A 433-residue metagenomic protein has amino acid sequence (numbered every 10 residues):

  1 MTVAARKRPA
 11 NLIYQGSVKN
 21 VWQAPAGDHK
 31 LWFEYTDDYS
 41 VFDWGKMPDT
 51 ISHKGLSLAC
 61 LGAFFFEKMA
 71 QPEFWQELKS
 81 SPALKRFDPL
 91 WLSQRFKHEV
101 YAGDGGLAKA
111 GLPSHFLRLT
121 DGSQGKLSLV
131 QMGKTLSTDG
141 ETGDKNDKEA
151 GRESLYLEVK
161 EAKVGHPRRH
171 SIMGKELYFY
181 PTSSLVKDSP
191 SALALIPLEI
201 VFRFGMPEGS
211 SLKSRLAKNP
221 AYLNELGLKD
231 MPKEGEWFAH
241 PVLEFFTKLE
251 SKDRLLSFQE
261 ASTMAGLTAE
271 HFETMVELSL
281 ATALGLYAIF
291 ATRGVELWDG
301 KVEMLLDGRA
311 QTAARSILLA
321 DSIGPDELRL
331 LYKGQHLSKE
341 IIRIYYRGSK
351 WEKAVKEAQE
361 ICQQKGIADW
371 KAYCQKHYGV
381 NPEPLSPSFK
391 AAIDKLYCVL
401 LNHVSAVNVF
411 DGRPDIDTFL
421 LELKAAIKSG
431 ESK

Functional and structural regions predicted by a protein language model:
T2-N11, D188-P190, L286-R293: Short aromatic-glycine motifs in intrinsically disordered, low-complexity regions
L12-F246, K376-K433: Active-site loop/lid in soluble adenylation, ligation, and acyl-transfer enzymes
D28-K30, L195, G294-L297, T312-I317: Coil-to-beta-strand transition motifs
S114-L119, F290-D307: A short glycine-rich, hydrophobically flanked beta-strand micro-motif that places a catalytic Asp/Glu for divalent metal
E234-A269: A short mid-domain helix/strand-loop element embedded in enzyme catalytic domains that forms or borders the active-site
L267-W298: A long amphipathic alpha-helix within ATP-dependent nucleotide-binding catalytic cores
W298, V302-I361: Catalytic activation segment of kinase domains across protein kinase-like and atypical kinase folds
S349-P387: A hydrophobic, small-residue-rich beta->alpha segment in the mid-to-C-terminal subdomain of diverse proteins
